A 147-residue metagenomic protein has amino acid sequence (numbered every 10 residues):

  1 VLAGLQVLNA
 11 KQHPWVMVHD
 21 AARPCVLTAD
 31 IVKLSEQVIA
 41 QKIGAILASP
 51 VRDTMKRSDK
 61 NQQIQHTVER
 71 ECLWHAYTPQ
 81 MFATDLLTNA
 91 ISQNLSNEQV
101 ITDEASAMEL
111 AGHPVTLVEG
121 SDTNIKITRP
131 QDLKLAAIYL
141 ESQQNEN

Functional and structural regions predicted by a protein language model:
V1-L2, T28-V32, P130: Conserved strand-to-helix beginnings and helix N-cap segments that scaffold or border functional pockets
L2-W15: Active-site nucleotide-sugar/metal-binding loop of Leloir-type enzymes
G4, H19-D20, P50, A83 (+1 more regions): Residue-level signal for inorganic ion chemistry
N9-A10, E36-I39, E141: Residue-level signal for alpha-helix termini/capping positions
V16, A21-A22, T28-A29, K33 (+1 more regions): Oxyanion-binding "anion nests"
R23-C25, I125-K126: Short, small-residue-enriched loops and turns at beta-alpha junctions that line or gate enzyme active sites
C25-V118: Conserved core of the sugar-phosphate nucleotidyltransferase
N124-N147: Hydrophobic helical membrane-anchoring modules
